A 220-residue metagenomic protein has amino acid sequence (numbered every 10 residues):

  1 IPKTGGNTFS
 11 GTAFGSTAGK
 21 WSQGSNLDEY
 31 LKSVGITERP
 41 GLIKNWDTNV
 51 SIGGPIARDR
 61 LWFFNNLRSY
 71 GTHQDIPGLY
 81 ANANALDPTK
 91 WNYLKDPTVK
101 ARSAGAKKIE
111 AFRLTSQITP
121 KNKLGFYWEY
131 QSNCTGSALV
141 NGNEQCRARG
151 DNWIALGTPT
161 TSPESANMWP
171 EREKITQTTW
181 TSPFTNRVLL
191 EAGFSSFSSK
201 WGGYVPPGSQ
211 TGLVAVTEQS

Functional and structural regions predicted by a protein language model:
I1-G19, G24, D47-R60: A beta-strand signature from Gram-negative outer-membrane beta-barrel systems, especially the internal plug domain
T12, S22-L27, I76-L79, S137-V140 (+1 more regions): Short aromatic-enriched loop/helix-cap "lid" or pocket-rim segments at secondary-structure transitions that line
A13, T17, S69-Y70, L190 (+1 more regions): Transmembrane beta-strand segments that form the barrel wall of outer-membrane beta-barrel proteins
T17-W21, G71-H73, S132-C134, S198-K200: Feature marks short, surface-exposed loop/turn motifs that line or immediately flank catalytic pockets and channel
S22-K44: Surface-exposed strand-loop-strand hairpins of Gram-negative outer-membrane beta-barrel proteins
L27-L31, K90-K95, T217-S220: Flexible glycine-rich, low-complexity coil/linker segments exposed to the extracellular/periplasmic environment
G41-T135, M168-E191: Transmembrane beta-barrel wall of Gram-negative outer-membrane proteins
A106, Q117-S220: Replace "related TpsB outer-membrane translocases also match" with "some related outer-membrane beta-barrels such as
